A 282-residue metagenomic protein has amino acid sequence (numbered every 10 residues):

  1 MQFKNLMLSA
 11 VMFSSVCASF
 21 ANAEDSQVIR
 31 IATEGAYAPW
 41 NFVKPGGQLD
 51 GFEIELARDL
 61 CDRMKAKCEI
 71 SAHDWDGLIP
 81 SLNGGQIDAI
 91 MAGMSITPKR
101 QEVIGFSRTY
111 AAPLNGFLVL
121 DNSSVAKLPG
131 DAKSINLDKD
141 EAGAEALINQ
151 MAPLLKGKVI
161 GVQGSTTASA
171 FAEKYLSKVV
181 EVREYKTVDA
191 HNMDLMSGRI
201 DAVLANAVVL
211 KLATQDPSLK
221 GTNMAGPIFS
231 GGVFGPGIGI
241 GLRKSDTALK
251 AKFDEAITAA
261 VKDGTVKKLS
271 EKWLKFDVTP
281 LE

Functional and structural regions predicted by a protein language model:
A23-M94, E102, D263, F276: Extracytoplasmic small-molecule ligand-binding "clamshell" domains of the periplasmic binding protein/Venus flytrap
G35, A112-G116, A207, T214-D254 (+1 more regions): Periplasmic-binding protein-like
V43, A57-M64, K127-K158, V162-K186 (+1 more regions): Ligand-binding cleft/hinge of the Venus flytrap
I54, E69-P80, E145-L147, V182-S197 (+1 more regions): Short helix-initiation/N-cap motifs at beta->coil->alpha
E55-M64, L120-A142, A146, T166 (+1 more regions): Extended ligand-binding regions for polar small-molecule ligands
D62, K67-I148, A152, N223-V233: Acidic, polar ligand-binding/catalytic clefts
S71, D88-M94, V180-R183, D201-N206: Paired acidic/hydrophobic, glycine-rich loop segments that form the ligand-binding mouth/hinge of periplasmic-binding
D76-P80, G93-E102, F171-Y175, D189 (+2 more regions): A ligand-binding cleft/hinge motif common to bilobed small-molecule-binding domains
